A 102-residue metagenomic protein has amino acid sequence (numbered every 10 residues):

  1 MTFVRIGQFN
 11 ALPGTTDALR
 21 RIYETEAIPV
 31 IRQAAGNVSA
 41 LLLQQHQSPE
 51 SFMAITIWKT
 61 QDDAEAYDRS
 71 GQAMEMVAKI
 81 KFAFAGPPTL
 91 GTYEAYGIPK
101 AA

Functional and structural regions predicted by a protein language model:
T2-F3, S39-E50, M76-A102: Glycine-rich beta-strand-turn "strand-cap" elements at beta-sheet edges
T2-N10, S39-S70: Short, well-ordered beta-strand segments in beta-rich or mixed alpha/beta enzyme and ligand-binding folds
N10-Y23: Short, surface-exposed ligand-recognition loops at beta-strand->loop->(often short) alpha-helix junctions that present
A11-P13, T60, E94-G97: Non-catalytic surface loops within mature trypsin-like serine protease
I22-V38, I57-G91: An amphipathic, aromatic/His-enriched active-site/gating alpha helix that lines ligand/cofactor pockets
